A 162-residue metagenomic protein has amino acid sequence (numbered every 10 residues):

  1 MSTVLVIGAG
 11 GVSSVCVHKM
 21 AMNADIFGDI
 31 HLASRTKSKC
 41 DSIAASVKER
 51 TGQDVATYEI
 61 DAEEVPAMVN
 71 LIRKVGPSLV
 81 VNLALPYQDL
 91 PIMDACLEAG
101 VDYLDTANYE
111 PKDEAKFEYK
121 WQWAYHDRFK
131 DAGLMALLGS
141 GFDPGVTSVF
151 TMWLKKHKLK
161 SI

Functional and structural regions predicted by a protein language model:
V4-G11: Conserved N-terminal Rossmann-fold NAD(P)-binding element of oxidoreductases
S13-V17: N-terminal Rossmann-fold NAD(P) dinucleotide-binding loop
T36-K39: Helix N-cap at the beta1-alpha1 junction of Rossmann-like dinucleotide-binding domains, i.e., the first residues
E49-E64: Rossmann-fold cofactor-recognition segment
I60-P77, Q88: Conserved Rossmann-fold cofactor-binding substructure of NAD(P)-dependent oxidoreductases
I72, G76-N82, Y103-L104: N-terminal Rossmann-like NAD(P) cofactor-binding module of classical short-chain dehydrogenase/reductase
E98, A107-L134: Rossmann-fold NAD(P)-binding glycine/threonine-rich loop
F129-I162: Rossmann-like dinucleotide-binding core of oxidoreductases
